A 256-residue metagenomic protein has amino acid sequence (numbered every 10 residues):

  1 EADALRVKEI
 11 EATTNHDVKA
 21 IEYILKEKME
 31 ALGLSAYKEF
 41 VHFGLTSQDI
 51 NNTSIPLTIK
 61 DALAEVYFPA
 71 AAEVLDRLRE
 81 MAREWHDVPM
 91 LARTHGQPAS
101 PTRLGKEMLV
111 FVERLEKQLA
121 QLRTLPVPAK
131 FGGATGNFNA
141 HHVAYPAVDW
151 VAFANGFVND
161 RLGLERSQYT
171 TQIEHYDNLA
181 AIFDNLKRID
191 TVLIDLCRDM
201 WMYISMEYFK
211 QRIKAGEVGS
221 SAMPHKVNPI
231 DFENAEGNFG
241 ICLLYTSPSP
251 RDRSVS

Functional and structural regions predicted by a protein language model:
E1-F138, Y145, D149-F157, G219-S220 (+1 more regions): A helix-coil-helix interface module used to build multimeric assemblies and to scaffold catalytic/cofactor sites
I55-T58, S205, R251: A ubiquitous, low-specificity "background" feature that marks scattered single residues across proteins without
Q118, Q172-L244: Glycine-rich anion/phosphate-binding loop at the beta-strand->alpha-helix junction
V151-Q172: Active-site-adjacent "gating/activation" loops or surface patches in catalytic cores
Y245-D252: Conserved small/polar residues in nucleotide/adenosyl-binding loops
